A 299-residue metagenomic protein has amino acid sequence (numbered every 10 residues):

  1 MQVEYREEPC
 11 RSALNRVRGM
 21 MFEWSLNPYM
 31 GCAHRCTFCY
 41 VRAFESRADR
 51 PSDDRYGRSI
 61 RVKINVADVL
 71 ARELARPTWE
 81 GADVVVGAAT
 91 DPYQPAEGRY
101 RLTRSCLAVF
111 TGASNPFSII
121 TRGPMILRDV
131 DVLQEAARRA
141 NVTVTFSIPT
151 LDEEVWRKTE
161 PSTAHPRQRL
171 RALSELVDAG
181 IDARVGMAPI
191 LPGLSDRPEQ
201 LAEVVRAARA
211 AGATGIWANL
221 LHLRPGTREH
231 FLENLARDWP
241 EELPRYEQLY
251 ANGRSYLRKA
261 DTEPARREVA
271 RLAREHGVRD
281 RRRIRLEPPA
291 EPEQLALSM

Functional and structural regions predicted by a protein language model:
M1-A33, T37-T145, P149-R157, P166 (+1 more regions): Conserved Radical SAM active-site core
M1-P9, N15-R16, G193-M299: Auxiliary Fe-S-binding modules of radical SAM enzymes
V69, V109, E175, P264 (+1 more regions): Amphipathic alpha-helical segments that form well-ordered structural scaffolds and often line/cohere around active
Y100, R104, T163-L170, P198-A202 (+2 more regions): Non-membrane alpha-helical structural segments and their capping/turn regions in soluble enzymes
T111, V177, R206-R209: Non-catalytic positions within long, well-ordered alpha-helices that form the structural scaffold/packing of enzyme
S114-N115, I181, A213: A structural motif
Q134-A137, L173-D178, A270, R274: Surface-exposed amphipathic alpha-helices with a cationic face
L151-E153, E160-S162, E175-R197, A218-L223 (+1 more regions): Conserved strand-turn element in the central/C-terminal portion of the radical SAM core barrel that lines
